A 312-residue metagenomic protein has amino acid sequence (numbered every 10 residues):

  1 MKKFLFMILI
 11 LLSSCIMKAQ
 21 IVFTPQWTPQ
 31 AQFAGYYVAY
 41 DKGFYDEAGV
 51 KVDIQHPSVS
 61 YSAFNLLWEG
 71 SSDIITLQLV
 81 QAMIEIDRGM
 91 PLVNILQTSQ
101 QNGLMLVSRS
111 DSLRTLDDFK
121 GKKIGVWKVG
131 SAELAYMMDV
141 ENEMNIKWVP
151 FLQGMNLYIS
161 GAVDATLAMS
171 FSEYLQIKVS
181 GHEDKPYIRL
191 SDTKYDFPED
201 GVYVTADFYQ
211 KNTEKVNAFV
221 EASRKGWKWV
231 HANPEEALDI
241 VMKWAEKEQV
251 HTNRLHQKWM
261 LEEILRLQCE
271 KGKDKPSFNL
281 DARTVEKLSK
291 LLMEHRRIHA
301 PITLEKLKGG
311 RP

Functional and structural regions predicted by a protein language model:
F4-S14: Sec-dependent N-terminal signal peptides
C15-G49, A282-P312: N-terminal hydrophobic or amphipathic helices and topogenic motifs
Q20-F151, M155-A168, D196: Short, glycine-/small- and polar/acidic-enriched structural segments that line small-molecule recognition paths
F44, V50, M90, H182 (+2 more regions): Helix N-cap/coil-helix junction residues
V80-Q81, Q153-V250: Pocket-lining segment of extracytoplasmic ligand-binding domains
N145-W148, D184-Y187, K247-E263, H299-K306: Short, surface-exposed acidic
N212-H295: Secondary-structure end/capping motifs
